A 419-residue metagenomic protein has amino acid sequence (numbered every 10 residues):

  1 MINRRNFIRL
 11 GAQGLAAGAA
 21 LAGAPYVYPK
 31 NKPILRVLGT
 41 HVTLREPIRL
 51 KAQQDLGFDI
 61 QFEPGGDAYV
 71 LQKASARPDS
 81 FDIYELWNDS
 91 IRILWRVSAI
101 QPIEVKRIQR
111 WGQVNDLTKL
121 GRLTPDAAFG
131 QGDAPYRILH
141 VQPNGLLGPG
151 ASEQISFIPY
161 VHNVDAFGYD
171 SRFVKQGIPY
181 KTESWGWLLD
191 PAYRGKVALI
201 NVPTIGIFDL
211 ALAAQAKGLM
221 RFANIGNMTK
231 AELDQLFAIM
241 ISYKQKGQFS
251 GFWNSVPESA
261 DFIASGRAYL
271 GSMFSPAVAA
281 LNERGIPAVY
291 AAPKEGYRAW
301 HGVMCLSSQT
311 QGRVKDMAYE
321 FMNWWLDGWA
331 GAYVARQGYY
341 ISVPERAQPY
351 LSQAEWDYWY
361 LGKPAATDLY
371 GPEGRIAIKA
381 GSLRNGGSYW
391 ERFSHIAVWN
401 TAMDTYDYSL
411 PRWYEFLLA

Functional and structural regions predicted by a protein language model:
M1-A16: N-terminal secretory signal peptides and thylakoid transit peptides that target proteins across membranes
Y28-V97, A260: Early extracytoplasmic/lumenal segment of secretory-pathway proteins
P29, L306-R384: Mature extracytoplasmic/periplasmic domains
G65, L86, L199, S272-F274: Short beta-strand and adjacent tight-turn residues that come in two discontinuous sequence segments and form the edges
R77-E85, A99, Y193-G195, S265-L270: Alpha-to-beta junction loops
W95-E258: Extracytoplasmic ligand-binding site segments that recognize negatively charged/polar headgroups
Q248-Q311, P349-L351, E355: Extracytoplasmic/periplasmic substrate-binding proteins
E373-A419: Conserved C-terminal helix/tail region of periplasmic/extracytoplasmic solute-binding proteins
